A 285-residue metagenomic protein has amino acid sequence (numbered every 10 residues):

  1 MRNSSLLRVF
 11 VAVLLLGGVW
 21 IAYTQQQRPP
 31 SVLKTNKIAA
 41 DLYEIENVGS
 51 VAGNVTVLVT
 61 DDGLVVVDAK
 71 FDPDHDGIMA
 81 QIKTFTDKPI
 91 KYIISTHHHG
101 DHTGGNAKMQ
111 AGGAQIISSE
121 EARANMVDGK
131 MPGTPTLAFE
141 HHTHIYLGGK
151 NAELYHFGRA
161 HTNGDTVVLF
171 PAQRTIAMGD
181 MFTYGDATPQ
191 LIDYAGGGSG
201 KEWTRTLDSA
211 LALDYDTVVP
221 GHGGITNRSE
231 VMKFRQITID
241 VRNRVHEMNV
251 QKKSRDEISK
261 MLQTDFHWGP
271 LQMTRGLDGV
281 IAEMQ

Functional and structural regions predicted by a protein language model:
M1-F10: Bacterial N-terminal signal peptides that target proteins for export
F10-Q26, A212-D214, I225-Q285: Accessory terminal helices/loops
P30-V32, K37, G112, E121-G164 (+3 more regions): Metallo-beta-lactamase
N36-I82, T166-F170, T175-D180: Conserved beta-strand hairpin/beta-sheet module of binuclear metal-dependent hydrolase folds, prominently
K37, D74-D76, A80-L147: Active-site HxH/HxHxD metal-binding segment of metal-dependent hydrolases
D41, L58, D68, I82 (+10 more regions): Divalent metal-coordination and catalytic microenvironments
G49-A52, L64-V66, F71-D74, H98-T103 (+9 more regions): Solvent-exposed loop/turn segments at secondary-structure junctions within structured extracellular/periplasmic domains
G63-V65, F71-P73, N151, H156-A160 (+2 more regions): Metallo-beta-lactamase
